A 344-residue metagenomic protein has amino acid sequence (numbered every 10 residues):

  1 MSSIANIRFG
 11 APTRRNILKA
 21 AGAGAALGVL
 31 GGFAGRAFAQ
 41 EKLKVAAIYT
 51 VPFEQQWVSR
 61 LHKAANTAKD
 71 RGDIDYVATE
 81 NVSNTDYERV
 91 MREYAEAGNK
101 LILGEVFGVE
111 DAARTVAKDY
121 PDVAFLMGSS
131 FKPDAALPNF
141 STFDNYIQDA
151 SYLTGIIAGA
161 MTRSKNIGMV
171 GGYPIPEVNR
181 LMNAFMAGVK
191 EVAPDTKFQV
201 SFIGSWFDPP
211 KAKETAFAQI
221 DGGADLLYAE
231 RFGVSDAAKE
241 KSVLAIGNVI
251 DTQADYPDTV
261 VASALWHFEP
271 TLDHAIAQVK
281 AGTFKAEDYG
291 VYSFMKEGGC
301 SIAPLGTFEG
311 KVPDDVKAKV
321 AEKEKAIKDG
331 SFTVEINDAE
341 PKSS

Functional and structural regions predicted by a protein language model:
M1-G32, R36-F38: N-terminal secretory signal peptides
Q40-S344: A residue-level marker of the well-folded mature domains of exported/periplasmic proteins
